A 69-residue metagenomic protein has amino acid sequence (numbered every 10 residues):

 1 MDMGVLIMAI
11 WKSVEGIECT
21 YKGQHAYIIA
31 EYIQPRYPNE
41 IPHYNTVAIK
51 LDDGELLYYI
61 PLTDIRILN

Functional and structural regions predicted by a protein language model:
M1-M3: Methionine residue identity
V5-T63: Basic/aromatic-rich interaction segments and small domains that mediate binding to polyanionic partners
R66-N69: Mixed-charge, Lys/Arg-enriched low-complexity segments
